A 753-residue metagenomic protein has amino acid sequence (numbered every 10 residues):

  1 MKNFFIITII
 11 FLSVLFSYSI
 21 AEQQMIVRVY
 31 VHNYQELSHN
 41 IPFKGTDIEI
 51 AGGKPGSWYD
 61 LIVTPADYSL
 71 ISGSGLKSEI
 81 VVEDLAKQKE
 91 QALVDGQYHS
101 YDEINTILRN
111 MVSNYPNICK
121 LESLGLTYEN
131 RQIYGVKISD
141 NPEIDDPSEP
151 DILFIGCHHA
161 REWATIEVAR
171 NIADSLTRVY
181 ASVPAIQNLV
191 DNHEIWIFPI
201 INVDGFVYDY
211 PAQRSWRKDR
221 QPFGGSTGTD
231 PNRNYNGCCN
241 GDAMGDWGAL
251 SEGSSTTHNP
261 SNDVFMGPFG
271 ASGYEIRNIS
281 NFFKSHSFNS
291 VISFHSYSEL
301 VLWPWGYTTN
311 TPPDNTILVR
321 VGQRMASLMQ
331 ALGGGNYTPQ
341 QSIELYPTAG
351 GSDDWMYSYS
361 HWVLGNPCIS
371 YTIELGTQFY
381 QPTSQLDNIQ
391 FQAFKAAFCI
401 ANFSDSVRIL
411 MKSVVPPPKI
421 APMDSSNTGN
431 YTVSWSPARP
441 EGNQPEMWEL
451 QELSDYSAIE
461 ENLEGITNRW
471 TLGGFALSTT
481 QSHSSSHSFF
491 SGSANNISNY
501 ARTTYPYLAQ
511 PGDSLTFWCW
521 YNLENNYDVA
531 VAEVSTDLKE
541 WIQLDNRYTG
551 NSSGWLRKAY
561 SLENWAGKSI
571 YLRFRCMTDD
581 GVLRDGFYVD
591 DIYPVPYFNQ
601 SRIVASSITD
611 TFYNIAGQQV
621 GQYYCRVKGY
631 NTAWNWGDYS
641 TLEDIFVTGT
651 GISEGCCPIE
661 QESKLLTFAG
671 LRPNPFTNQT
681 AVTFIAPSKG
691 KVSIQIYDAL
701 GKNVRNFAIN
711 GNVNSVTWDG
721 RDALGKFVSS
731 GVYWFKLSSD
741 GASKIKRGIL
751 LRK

Functional and structural regions predicted by a protein language model:
Y210, W216-P417: Metallocarboxypeptidase
A438-D455, E524-V529, G690-S693: Solvent-exposed loop/turn segments flanking beta-strands in beta-repeat/beta-sandwich domains
P445-S457, Y597-Q618: Recognizes extended acidic, P/S/T-rich segments that occur within or adjacent to Ig-like beta-sandwich modules
D455-S498, N525-Y527, R547-L556, I652: Extracellular glycan-recognition surfaces and repeat-rich motifs
A509-T516, S653-Y697, N706-T717, S739: Glycine-centered coil/turn sites that cap beta-strands in beta-rich domains
I615-W634: Beta-strand-rich modules
T632-G649: Extracellular fibronectin type III
T648-G649, Q679, G711, K726 (+1 more regions): C-terminal tail/sorting-segment detector
